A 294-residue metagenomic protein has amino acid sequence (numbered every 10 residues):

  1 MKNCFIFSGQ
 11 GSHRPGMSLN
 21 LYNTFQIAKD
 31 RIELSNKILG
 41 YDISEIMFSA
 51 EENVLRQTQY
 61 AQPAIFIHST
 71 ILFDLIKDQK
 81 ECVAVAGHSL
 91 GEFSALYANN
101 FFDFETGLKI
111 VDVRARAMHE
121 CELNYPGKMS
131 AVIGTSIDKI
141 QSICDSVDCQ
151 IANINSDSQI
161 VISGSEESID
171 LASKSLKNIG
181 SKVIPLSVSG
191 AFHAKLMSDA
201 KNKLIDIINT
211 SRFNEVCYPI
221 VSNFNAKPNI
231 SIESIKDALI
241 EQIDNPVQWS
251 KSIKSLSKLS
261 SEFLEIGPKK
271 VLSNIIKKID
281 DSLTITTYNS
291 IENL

Functional and structural regions predicted by a protein language model:
M1, I76-D78, K177-G180, S252: Short, hydrophobic/aliphatic alpha-helical segments
M1-K139, F263-I291: FabD-like malonyl-/acyl-CoA
Q10-S12, L39-Y41, N100-D244: Alpha/beta catalytic cores of group-transfer enzymes, especially the acyltransferase/condensing modules of polyketide
A61-P63, A191, P246: Glycine-rich phosphate/pyrophosphate-binding beta-alpha loops
I207, R212, P246, K258 (+3 more regions): NAD(P)-dependent dehydrogenase/reductase Rossmann-like domain
D244-S260: A short, acidic, amphipathic alpha-helical segment used as a generic capping/interface helix at domain edges
